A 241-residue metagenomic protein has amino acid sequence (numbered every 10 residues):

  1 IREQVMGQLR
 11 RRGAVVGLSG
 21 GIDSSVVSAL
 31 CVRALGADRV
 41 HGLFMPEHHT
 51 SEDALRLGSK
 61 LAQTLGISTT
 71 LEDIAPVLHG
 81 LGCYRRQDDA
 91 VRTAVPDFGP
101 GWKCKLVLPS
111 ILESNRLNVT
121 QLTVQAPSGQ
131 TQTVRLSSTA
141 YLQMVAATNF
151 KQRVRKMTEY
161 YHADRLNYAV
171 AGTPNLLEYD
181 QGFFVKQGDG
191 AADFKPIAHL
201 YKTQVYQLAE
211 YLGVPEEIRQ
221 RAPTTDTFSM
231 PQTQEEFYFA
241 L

Functional and structural regions predicted by a protein language model:
I1-P174: ATP-dependent adenylation/nucleotidyltransferase module used to activate substrates
G172-L241: Mid-to-C-terminal catalytic subdomains of enzymes that bind/position adenosyl phosphate moieties or nucleic-acid
